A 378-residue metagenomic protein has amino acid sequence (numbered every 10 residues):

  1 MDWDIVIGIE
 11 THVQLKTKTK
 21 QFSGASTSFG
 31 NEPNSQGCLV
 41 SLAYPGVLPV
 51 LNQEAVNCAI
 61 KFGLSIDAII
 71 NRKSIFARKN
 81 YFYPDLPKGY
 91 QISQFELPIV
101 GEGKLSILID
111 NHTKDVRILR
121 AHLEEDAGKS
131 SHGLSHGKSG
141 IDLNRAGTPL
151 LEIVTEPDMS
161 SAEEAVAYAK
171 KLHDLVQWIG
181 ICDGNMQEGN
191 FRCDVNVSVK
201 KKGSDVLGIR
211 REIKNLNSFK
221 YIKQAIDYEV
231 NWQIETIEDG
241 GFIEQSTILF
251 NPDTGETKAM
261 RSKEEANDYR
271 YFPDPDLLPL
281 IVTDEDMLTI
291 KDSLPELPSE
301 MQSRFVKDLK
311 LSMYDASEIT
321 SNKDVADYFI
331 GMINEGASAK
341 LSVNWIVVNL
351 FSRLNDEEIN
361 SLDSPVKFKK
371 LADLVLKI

Functional and structural regions predicted by a protein language model:
M1-S74, K79-Y81, M159, K170: N-terminal, positively charged regions that mediate nucleic acid binding
D2-W3, G46, R117-R120, H136 (+2 more regions): Charged, compositionally biased, marginally structured helical/coil segments
Q14, K20, E125-D126, L278-P279: Short, acidic Gly/Pro/Ser/Thr-rich loop/turn segments
L15, L105-T113, V199-G203: Short acidic, glycine-rich loop/turn motifs
T17-G24, K129-G133, G203-V206: Short acidic, Gly/Pro-enriched loop/turn segments at secondary-structure junctions
E32-N34, E125-S130, N217-A225: Short, surface-exposed linear segments at secondary-structure transitions and domain or protein termini
L51-V56, S93-L97, A165-Y168, I222 (+1 more regions): Hydrophobic (often cysteine-bearing) scaffold residues that line and stabilize catalytic clefts of nucleotide/cofactor
K61, S65-G147: SsDNA-processing nucleotidyl-transfer enzymes
